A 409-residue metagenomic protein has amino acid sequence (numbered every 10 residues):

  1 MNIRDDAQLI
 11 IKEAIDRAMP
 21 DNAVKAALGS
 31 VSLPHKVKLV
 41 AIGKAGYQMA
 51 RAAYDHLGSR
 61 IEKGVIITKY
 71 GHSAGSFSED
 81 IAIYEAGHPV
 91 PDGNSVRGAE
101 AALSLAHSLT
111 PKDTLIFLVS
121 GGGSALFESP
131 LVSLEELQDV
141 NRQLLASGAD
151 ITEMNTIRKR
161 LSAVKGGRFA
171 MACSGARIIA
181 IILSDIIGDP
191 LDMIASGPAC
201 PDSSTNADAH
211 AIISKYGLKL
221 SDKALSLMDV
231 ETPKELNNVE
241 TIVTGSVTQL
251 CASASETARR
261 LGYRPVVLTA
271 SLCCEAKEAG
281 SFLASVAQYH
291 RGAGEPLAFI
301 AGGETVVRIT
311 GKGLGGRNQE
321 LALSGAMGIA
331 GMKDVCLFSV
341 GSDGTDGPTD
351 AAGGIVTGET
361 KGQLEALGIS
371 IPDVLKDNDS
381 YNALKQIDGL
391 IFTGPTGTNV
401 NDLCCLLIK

Functional and structural regions predicted by a protein language model:
M1-V40, Q48-A52: An N-terminal, well-structured beta->alpha segment
A52-I61, S78-I83, L103-H107, P130-Q143 (+5 more regions): A glycine- and small-aliphatic-rich helix-loop capping segment at beta-alpha/alpha-beta transitions that lines
T68-K112, T152-E153, I157-R158: Glycine-rich oxoanion-binding loops at beta->alpha junctions
P91, S104-M193, P198-P201, S370-P372 (+3 more regions): Glycine-rich, mobile lid/loop segments that gate access to catalytic sites or pores
P130-I151, D202-G217, K312-L337: Gly/Ser/Thr-rich active-site loops/lids in small-molecule metabolic enzymes that frequently grip phosphoryl groups
R158, I179, P201-F282, V286-Y289: Accessory alpha-helical/coil subdomains and C-terminal extensions that flank or cap enzyme catalytic cores
G262-S339, G347-P348: Active-site segments that bind and position negatively charged phosphate/pyrophosphate groups
L323-K409: Internal helix-turn-beta structural module
